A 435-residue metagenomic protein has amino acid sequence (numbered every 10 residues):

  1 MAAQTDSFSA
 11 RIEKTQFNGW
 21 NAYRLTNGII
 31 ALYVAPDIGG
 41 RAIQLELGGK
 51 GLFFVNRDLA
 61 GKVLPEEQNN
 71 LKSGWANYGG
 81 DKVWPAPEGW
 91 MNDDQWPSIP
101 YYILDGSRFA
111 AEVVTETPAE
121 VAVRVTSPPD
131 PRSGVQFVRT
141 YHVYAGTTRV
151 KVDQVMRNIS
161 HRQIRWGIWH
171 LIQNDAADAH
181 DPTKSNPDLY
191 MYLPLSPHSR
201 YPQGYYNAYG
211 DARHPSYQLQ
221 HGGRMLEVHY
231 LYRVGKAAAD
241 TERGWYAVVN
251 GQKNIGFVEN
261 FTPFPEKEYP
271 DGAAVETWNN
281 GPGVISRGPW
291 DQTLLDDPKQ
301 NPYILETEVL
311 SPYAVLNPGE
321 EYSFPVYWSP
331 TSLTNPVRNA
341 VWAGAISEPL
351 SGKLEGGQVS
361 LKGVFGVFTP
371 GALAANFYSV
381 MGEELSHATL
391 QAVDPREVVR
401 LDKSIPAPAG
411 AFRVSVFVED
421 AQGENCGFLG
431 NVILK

Functional and structural regions predicted by a protein language model:
Q4, F8-E13, F17, A86-T147 (+3 more regions): Extended, loop-rich substrate-binding clefts of extracytoplasmic carbohydrate-active enzymes
Q4-A10, T277-K435: Terminal accessory/anchoring regions of large secretory-pathway or extracellular enzymes
F17-P36: Mature N-terminal segment immediately following signal peptide/propeptide cleavage in secreted/periplasmic
A22, A31, E120-A122, Q136-V138 (+4 more regions): Intrinsic-disorder/low-complexity, polar/charged segments enriched in Ser/Thr/Lys/Arg/Asp/Glu/Gln
I30, G40-Q44, L52, V63-L64 (+5 more regions): A contiguous, surface-exposed recognition patch within enzymatic or periplasmic domains that forms
A31-A35, F137-V143, F257-E259, L350-G352: Broad, structure-driven detector of short, well-ordered beta-strand segments within folded domains
A35-L52, P129-R132, T331-P336: Short, surface-exposed, low-complexity cationic segments
M156-H161: Asparagine-centered strand-capping/turn motif at beta-strand->loop junctions
